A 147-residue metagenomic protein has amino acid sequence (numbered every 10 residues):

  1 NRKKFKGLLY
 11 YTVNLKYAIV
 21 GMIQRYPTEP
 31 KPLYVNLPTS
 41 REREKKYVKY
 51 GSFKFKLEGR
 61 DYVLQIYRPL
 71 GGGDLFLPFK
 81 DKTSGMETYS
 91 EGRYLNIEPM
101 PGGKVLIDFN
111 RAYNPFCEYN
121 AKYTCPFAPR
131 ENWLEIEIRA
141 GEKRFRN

Functional and structural regions predicted by a protein language model:
N1-I23, T28-P38: Long, low-hydrophobicity ectodomains and other hydrophilic envelope-associated domains
Y17, P32-V35, D74, K104 (+1 more regions): Terminal leader/tail segments of proteins
I23, R68-L70, D81-T83, R111-Y113 (+1 more regions): A mature extracytoplasmic/lumenal domain signature
P27-S90: Mid-length scaffold segments of soluble, non-membrane domains
Y62-L64, R93, V105, L134-I136: Short beta-strand segments
F76-Y113: Acidic, glycine-rich flexible loop segments
S84-E87, K104, A112-N147: Extended, aromatic/histidine-rich regions of cofactor-dependent oxidoreductases associated with respiratory
